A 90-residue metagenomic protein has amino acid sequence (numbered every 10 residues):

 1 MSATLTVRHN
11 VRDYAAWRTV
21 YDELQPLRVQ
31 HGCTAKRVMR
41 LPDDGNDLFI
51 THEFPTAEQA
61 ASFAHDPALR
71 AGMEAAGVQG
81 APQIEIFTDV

Functional and structural regions predicted by a protein language model:
M1-P67, A75, Q79-V90: Short S/T/G/P-rich N-terminal loop/turn motif that feeds into the first structured element of a domain
